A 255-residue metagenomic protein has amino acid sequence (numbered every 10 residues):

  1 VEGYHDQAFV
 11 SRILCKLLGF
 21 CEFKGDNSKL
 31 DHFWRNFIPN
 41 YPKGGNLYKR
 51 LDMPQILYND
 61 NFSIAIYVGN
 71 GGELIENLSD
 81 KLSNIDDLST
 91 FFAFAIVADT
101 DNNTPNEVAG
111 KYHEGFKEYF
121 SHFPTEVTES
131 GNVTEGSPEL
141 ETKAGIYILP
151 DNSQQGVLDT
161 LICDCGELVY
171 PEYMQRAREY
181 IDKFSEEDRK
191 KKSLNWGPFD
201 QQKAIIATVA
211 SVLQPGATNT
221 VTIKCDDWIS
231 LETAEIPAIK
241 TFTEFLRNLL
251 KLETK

Functional and structural regions predicted by a protein language model:
V1-D87, A95: RecA-like P-loop NTPase motor core
D6, V10, Q155-D159, Q202-I206 (+2 more regions): Short runs of predominantly hydrophobic/aromatic residues within well-ordered alpha helices that form helix-helix
F33-F37, K81, G115, Y119 (+3 more regions): Charge-rich, solvent-exposed alpha-helical interaction surfaces
L88-Q214: Activity-critical C-terminal alpha-helical subdomain
P171-E172, P215-N219, K251-K255: Intrinsically disordered or highly flexible coil/loop and linker segments, enriched in small and charged/polar residues
T208-S230: Short helix/strand-capping connector loops at secondary-structure junctions
C225-K255: Charge-dense, extended regions
